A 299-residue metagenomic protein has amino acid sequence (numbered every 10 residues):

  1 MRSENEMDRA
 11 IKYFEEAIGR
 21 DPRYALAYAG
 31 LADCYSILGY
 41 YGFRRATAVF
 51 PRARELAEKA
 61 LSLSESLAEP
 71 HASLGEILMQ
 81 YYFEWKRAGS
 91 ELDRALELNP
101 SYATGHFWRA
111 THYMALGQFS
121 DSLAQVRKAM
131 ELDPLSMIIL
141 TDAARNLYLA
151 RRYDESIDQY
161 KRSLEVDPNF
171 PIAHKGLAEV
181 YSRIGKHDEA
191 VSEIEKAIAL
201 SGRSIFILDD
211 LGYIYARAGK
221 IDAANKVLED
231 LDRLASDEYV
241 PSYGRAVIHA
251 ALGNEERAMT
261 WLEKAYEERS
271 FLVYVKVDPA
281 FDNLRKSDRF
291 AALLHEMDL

Functional and structural regions predicted by a protein language model:
M1-S101, F107-G117, E131-Y148, L272-V275: Short coil/linker segments at helix-helix boundaries
A46, A72, R87-D93, T104-F107 (+1 more regions): Alpha-helical protein-protein interaction modules
